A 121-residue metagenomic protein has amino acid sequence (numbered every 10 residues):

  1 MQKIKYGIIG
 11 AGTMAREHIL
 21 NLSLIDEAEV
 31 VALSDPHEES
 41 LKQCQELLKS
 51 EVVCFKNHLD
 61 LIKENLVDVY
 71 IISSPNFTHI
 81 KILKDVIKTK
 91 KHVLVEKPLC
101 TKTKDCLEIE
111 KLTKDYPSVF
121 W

Functional and structural regions predicted by a protein language model:
M1-K49: N-terminal Rossmann-like dinucleotide-binding module
K5-G7, E29-V30, L66-V69, H92 (+1 more regions): Structural signature of beta-strand start/N-cap positions in the alpha/beta core of ABC transporter nucleotide-binding
I25, L48, E64-N65, Y116: Acidic-histidine catalytic/liganding microenvironments
V31, V53-F55, W121: General small-molecule cofactor/ligand-binding pocket signal
E39-S40, H79, S118-V119: Short, intrinsically disordered/low-complexity patches at protein termini and at juxtamembrane boundaries
Q43-E51, E108-Y116: Short, conserved SAM-binding/catalytic segment of Class I S-adenosyl-L-methionine-dependent methyltransferases
V53-L112: Beta-loop-alpha module in the N-terminal Rossmann-like domain of NAD(P)-dependent dehydrogenases, especially those
